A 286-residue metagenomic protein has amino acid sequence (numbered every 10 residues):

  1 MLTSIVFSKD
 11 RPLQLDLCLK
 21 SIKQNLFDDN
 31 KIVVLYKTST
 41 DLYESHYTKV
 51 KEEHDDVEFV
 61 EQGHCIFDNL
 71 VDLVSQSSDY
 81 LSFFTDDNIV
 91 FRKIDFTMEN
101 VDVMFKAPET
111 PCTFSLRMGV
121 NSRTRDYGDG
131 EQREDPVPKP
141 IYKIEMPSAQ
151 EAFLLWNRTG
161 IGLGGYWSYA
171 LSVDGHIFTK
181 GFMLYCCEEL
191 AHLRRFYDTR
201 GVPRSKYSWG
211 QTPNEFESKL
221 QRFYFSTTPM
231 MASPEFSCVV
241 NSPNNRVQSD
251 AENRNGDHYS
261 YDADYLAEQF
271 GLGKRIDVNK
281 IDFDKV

Functional and structural regions predicted by a protein language model:
M1-K20: N-proximal low-complexity "stem/linker" segments adjacent to membrane-targeting elements
K20-N30: Short, acidic, metal-binding catalytic loop of nucleotide-sugar glycosyltransferases
D29-D41: Short beta-strand/loop segment that forms part of the nucleotide-sugar
L70-L81: Active-site nucleotide-sugar/metal-binding loop of Leloir-type enzymes
D79-I89: Short beta-strand-to-loop acidic/aromatic patch adjacent to the donor-nucleotide binding site
K93-T124: Conserved donor-nucleotide/metal-binding helix-loop-beta segment in metal-dependent transferases, i.e., the alpha-helix
P147-F178: A recurrent flexible, glycine/aromatic-enriched loop bordering the glycosyltransferase active site that acts as
G175, G181-V286: C-terminal catalytic/acceptor-binding lobe
